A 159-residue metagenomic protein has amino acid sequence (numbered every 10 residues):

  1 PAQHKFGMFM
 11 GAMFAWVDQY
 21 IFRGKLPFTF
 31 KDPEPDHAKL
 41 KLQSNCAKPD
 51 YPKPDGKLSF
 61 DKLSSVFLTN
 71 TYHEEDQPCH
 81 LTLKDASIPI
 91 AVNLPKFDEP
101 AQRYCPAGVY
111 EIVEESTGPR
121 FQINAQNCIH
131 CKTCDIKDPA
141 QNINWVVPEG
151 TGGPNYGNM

Functional and structural regions predicted by a protein language model:
P1-P89: Helix-rich C-terminal "cap"/substrate-channel and partner-interaction subdomain that packs against the flavin-binding
P95-Q122, K132-G157: Iron-sulfur cluster-binding cysteine motifs and their immediate structural context in ferredoxin-like electron-transfer
A125: Short basic/aromatic active-site micro-motif
